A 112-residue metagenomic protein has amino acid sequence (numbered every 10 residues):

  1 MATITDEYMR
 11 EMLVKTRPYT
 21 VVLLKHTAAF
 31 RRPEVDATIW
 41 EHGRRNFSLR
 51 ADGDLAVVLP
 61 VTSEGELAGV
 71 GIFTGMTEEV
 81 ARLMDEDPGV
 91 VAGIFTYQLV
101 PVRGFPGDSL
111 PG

Functional and structural regions predicted by a protein language model:
M1-G112: Conserved, structured core segments of small domains
